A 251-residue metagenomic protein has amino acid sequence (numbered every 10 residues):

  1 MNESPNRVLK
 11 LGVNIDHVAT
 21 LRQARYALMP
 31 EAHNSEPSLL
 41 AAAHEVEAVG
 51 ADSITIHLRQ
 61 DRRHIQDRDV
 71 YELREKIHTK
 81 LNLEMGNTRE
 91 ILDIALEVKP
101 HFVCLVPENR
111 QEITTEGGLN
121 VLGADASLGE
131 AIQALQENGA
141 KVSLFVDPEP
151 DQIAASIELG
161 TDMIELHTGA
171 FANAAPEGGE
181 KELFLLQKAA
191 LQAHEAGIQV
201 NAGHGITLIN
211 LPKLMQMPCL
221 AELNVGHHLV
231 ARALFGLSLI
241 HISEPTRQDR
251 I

Functional and structural regions predicted by a protein language model:
M1-L83, E90, L96-P100, A155: Conserved N-terminal beta1-alpha1 strand-loop-helix module at the mouth
L9-I15, I54-I56, L81-L83, V103-L105 (+4 more regions): Hydrophobic faces of well-ordered beta-strands that scaffold small-molecule active sites in alpha/beta enzyme cores
D52-E72, P107-N120, T168-E177: Glycine-rich, proline-tolerant flexible connector loops at the mouths of alpha/beta enzymes
R63-R89, A124-A140, E180-N201, R247: Alpha-helix-loop-beta-strand connector modules within alpha/beta enzyme cores
R89-E97, E149-E158, I206-C219: Catalytic cores of alpha/beta
L105-E112, I164-A174, L220-G236: Glycine-rich phosphate-binding active-site loops on the catalytic face of alpha/beta enzymes
K141-Q192: Histidine/lysine/aspartate-rich catalytic loop segments that bind and position anionic ligands
I240-I251: Single conserved hydrophobic/aromatic residue that forms the stacking wall/gate of nucleotide- or nucleobase-binding
